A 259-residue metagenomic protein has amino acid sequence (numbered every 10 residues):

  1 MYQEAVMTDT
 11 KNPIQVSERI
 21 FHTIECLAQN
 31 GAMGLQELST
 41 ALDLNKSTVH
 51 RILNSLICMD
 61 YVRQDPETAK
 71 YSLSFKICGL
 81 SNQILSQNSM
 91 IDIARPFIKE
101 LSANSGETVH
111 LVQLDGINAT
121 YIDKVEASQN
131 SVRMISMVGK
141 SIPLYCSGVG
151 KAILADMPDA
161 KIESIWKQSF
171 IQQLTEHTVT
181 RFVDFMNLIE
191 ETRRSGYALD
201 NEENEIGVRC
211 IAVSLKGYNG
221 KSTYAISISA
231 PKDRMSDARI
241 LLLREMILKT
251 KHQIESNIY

Functional and structural regions predicted by a protein language model:
M1-Q87, I91-D92, K99, S256-N257: N-terminal helix-turn-helix
P13-S17, K70, S74, Q87 (+8 more regions): Short, structured helix-loop boundary elements
Q29, A127, G217: Short, conserved catalytic or interaction motifs in soluble domains
V62-Q64, L111-V112, L215: A structural signal for short hydrophobic beta-strand segments in well-ordered beta-sheet cores
S72-Q168: Amphipathic alpha-helical effector-binding/dimerization core of metabolite-sensing transcriptional regulators
K161-I165, F170-Q172, K251-Y259: Cysteine/selenocysteine-centered motifs that mediate thiol-based redox chemistry or coordinate metal-sulfur cofactors
H177-K251: Extended hydrophobic
